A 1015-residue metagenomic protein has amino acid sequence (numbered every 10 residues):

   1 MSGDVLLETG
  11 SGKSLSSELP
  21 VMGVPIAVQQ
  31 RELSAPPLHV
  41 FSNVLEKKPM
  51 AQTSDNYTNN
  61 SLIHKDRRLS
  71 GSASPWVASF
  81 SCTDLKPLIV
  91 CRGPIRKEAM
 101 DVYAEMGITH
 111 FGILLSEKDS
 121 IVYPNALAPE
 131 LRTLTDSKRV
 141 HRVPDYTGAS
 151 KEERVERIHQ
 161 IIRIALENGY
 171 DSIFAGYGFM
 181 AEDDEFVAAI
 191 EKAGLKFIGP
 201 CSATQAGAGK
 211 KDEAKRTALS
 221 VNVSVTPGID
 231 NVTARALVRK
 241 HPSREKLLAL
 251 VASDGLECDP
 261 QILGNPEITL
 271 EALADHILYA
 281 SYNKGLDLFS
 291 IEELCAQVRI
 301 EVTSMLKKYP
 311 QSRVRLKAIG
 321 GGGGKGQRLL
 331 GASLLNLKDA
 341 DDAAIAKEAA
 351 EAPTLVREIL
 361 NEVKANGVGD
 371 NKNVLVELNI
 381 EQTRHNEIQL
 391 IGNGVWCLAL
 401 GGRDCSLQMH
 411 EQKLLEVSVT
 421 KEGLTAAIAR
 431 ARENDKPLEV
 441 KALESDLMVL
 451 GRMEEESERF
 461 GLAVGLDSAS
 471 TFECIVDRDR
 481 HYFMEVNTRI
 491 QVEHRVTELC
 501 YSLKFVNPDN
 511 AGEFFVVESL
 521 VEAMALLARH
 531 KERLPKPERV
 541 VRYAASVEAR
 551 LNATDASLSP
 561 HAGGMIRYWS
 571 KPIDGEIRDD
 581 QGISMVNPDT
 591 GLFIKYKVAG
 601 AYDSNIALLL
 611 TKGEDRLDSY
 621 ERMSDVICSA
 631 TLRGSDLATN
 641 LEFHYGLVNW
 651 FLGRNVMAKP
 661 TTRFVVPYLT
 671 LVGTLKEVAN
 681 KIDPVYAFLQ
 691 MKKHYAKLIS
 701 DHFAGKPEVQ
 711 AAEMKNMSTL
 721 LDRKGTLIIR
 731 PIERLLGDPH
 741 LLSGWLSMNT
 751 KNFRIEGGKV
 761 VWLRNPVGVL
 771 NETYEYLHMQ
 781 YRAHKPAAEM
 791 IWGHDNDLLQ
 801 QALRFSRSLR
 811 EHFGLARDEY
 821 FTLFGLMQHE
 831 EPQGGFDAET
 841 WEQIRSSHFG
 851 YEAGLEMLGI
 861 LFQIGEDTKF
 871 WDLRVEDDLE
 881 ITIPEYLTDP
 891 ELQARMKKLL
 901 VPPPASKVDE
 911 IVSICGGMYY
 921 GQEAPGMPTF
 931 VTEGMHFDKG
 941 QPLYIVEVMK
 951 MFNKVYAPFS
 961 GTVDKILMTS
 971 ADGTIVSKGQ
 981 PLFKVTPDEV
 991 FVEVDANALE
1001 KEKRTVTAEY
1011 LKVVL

Functional and structural regions predicted by a protein language model:
S2-V225, D230-I268, F289-E293: ATP-binding N-terminal substructure of ATP-dependent carboxylate-amine bond-forming enzymes
L19-K97, D101-E105, R142, E152 (+7 more regions): ATP-dependent carboxylate activation and anion-phosphoryl transfer catalytic cores that bind Mg-ATP to form
A218, L247-I291, L306-Q327, K364-T383 (+4 more regions): ATP-grasp fold ATP-binding core
E257-R313, A344-A346, P437-L447, N510-F515 (+5 more regions): Intrinsically disordered, low-complexity acidic Ser/Thr-rich regulatory segments
A788-P890, K897: Charge-dense, extended regions
L879-Y944, K954, S960: Acidic, low-complexity mobile loops and tails
T932-Y956, G973-E993: Short hydrophobic beta/alpha edge segments that flank linear recognition/processing sites
N953-K965, E993-A1008: Short, compositionally biased
